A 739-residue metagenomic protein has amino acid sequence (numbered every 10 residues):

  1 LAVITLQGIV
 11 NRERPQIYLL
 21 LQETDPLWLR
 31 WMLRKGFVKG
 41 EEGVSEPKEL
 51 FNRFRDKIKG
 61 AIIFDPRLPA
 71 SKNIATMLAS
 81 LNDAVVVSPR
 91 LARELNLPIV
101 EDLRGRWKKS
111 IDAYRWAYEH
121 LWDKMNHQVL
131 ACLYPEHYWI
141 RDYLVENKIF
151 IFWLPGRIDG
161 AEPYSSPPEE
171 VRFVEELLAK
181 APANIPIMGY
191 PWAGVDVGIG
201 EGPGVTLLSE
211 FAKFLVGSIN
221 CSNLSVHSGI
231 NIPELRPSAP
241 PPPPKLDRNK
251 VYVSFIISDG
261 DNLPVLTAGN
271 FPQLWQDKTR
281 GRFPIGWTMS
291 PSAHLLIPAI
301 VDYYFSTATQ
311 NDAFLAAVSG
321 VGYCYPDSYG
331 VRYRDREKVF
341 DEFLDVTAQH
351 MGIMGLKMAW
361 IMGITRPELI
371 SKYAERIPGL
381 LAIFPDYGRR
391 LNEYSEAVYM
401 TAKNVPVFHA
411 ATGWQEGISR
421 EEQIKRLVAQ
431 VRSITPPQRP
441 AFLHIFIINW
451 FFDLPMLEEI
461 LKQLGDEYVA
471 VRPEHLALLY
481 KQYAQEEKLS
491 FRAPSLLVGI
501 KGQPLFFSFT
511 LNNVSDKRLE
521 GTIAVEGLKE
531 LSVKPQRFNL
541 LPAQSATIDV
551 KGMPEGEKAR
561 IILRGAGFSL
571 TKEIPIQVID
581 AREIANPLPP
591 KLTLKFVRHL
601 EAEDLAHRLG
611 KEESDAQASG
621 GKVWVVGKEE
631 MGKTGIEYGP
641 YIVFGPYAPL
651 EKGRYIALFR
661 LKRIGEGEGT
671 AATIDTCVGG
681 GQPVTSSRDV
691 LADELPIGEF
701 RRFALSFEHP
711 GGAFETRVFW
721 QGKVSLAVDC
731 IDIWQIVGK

Functional and structural regions predicted by a protein language model:
L1-I230: Preference for solvent-exposed, low-hydrophobicity sequence contexts
F173-Y190, S258-R282, S292, M354 (+1 more regions): Catalytic grooves of carbohydrate-active enzymes
S222-F305: Active-site beta->alpha N-cap acidic-glycine motif
L511-S515, W720: Asparagine-centered strand-capping/turn motif at beta-strand->loop junctions
E555-R582: Terminal connector regions
A581-K652, K662-G667, V724, D729-G738: Glycan-recognition and processing domains
G681-G711: Extracellular carbohydrate recognition and processing domains and analogous Trp-centered ligand-binding platforms
T716-S725: Short beta-strand-plus-loop segments that form exposed binding edges in beta-rich domains
